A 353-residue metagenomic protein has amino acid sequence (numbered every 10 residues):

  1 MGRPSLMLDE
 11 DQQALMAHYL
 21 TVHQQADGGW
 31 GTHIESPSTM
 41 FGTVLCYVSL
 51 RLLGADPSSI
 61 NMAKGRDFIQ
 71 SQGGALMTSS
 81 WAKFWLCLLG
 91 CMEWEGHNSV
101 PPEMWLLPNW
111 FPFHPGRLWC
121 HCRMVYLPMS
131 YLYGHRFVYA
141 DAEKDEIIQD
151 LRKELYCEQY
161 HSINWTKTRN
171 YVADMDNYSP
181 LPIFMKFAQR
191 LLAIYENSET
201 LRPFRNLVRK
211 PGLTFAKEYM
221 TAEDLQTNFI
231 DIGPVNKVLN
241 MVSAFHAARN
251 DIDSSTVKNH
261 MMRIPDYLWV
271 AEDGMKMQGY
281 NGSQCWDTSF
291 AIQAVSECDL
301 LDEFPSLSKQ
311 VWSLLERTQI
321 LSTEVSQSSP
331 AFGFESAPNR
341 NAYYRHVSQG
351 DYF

Functional and structural regions predicted by a protein language model:
M1-F353: Preference for long, amphipathic alpha-helical scaffolds in soluble/luminal domains and all-alpha bundles
